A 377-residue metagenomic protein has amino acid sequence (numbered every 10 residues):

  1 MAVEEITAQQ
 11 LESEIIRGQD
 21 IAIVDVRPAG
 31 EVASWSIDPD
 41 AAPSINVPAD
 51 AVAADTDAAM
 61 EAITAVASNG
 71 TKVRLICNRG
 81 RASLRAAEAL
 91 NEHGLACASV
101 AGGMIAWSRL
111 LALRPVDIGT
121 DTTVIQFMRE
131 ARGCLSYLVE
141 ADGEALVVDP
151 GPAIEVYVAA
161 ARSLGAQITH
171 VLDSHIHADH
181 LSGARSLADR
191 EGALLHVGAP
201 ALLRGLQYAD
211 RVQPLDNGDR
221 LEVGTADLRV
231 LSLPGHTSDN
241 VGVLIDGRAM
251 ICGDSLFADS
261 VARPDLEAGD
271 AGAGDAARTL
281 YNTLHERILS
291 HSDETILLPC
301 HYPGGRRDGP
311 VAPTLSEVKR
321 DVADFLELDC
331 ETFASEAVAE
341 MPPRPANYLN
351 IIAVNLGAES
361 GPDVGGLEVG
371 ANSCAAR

Functional and structural regions predicted by a protein language model:
M1-E4, I37-P39, R85-H93, L113-R114 (+2 more regions): Accessory terminal helices/loops
A2-V73, P152: Positively charged, proline/Ser/Thr-rich regional signature most characteristic of the Rhodanese/CDC25-like
P28, V116-L164, V243-G253, D259: Conserved beta-strand hairpin/beta-sheet module of binuclear metal-dependent hydrolase folds, prominently
G30, R79-A82, E155, I176-L181 (+5 more regions): Active-site environment of divalent metal-dependent phosphoester hydrolases
M60-I105: Catalytic cysteine-centered active loop of the rhodanese-like fold, especially the PTP/DSP P-loop
C77, V147-D149, Q167-H177, H196-A199 (+5 more regions): Active-site neighborhood of phospho(di)ester-bond hydrolases with catalytic His/Asp-centered motifs
A87-E92, A96-D117, E144-P150, I251 (+1 more regions): Metallo-beta-lactamase
R132-G133, A145, A153-R229, V318: Active-site HxH/HxHxD metal-binding segment of metal-dependent hydrolases
